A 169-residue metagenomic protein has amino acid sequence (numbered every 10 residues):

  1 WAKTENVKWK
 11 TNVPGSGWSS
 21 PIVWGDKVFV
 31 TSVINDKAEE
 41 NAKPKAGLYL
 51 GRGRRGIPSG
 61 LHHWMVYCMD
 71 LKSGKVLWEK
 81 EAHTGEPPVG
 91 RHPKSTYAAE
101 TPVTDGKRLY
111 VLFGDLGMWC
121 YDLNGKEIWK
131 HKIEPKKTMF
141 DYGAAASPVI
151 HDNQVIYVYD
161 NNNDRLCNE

Functional and structural regions predicted by a protein language model:
W1-E169: Noncatalytic, solvent-exposed loop/strand surfaces of beta-propeller-type extracellular/periplasmic domains
